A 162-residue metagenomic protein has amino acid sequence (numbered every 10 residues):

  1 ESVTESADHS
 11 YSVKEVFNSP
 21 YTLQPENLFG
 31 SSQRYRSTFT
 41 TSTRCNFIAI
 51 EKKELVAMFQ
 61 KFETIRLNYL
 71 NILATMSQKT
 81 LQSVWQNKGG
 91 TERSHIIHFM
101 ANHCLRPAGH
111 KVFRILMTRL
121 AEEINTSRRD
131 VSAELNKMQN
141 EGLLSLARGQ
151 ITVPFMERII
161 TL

Functional and structural regions predicted by a protein language model:
E1-E5, S19-Y21: Glycine- and acidic-residue-biased ligand/ion/polar-headgroup-sensing regions
V3-A7, T40-S42: A generic structural motif
E5-A7, L28, K52, G149 (+1 more regions): Surface loops and adjacent helix of pleckstrin homology
A7-D8, S31-R34, K137: Short solvent-exposed loop/turn micro-motifs enriched in small/polar/acidic residues
S12-N71: Cyclic-nucleotide recognition modules
S42, E63-N125: Polybasic "coupling" helices that flank or enter modular domains
A101-L162: Phosphate-/nucleic-acid-contacting segments
